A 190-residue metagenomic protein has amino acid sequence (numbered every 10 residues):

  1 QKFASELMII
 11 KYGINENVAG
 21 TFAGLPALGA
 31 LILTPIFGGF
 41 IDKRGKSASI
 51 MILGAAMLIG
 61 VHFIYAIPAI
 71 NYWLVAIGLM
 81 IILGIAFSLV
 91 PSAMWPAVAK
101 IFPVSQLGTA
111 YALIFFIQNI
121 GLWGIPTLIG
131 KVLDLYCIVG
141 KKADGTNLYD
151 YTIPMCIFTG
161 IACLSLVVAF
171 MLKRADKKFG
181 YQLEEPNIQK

Functional and structural regions predicted by a protein language model:
Q1-L31, P91, W95, I125-I129: Extracytoplasmic gate region of multi-pass secondary transporters
I14-A23, Y72, A76, D150-Y151: Juxtamembrane helix-start elements in MFS-like secondary transporters
L33-K46, L133: Helix-to-loop junctions at the C-terminal end of transmembrane segments in multipass secondary transporters
S47-M94: C-terminal transmembrane helical hairpin of 12-TM major facilitator-type secondary transporters
A66-I67, Y151-Q189: Multi-pass alpha-helical transporter architecture, strongest for 12-TM Major Facilitator/SLC carriers used
V104-I138: A late C-terminal transmembrane helix in Major Facilitator Superfamily
K131-A162: A membrane-interface helix-boundary motif in multi-pass transporters
